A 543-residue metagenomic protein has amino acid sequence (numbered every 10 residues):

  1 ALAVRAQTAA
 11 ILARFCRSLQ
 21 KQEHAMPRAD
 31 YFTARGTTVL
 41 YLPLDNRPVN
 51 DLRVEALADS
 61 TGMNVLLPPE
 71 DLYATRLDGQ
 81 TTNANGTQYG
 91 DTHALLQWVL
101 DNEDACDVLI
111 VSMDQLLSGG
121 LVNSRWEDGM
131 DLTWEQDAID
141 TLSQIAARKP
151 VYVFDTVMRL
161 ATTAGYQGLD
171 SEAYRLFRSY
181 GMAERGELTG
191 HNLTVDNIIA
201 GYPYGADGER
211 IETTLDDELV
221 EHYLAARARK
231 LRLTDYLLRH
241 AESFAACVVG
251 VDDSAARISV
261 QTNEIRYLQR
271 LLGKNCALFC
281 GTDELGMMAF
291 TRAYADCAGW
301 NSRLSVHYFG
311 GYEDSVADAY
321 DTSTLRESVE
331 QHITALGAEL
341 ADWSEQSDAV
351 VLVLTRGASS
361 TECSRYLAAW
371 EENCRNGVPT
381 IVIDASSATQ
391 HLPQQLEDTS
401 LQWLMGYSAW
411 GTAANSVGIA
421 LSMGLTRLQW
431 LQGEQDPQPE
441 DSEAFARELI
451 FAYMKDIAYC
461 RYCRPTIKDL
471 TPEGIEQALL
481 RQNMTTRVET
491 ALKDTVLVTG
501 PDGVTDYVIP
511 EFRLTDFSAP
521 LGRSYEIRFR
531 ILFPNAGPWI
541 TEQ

Functional and structural regions predicted by a protein language model:
A1-L19: Short, solvent-exposed alpha-helical surface patches in non-cytosolic proteins
K21-A25: Short, Lys/Arg-enriched N-terminal segments with co-localized hydrophobic residues within the first ~10-30 amino acids
P27-Q543: An N-terminal assembly and electron-transfer interface module characteristic of large anaerobic redox and radical
